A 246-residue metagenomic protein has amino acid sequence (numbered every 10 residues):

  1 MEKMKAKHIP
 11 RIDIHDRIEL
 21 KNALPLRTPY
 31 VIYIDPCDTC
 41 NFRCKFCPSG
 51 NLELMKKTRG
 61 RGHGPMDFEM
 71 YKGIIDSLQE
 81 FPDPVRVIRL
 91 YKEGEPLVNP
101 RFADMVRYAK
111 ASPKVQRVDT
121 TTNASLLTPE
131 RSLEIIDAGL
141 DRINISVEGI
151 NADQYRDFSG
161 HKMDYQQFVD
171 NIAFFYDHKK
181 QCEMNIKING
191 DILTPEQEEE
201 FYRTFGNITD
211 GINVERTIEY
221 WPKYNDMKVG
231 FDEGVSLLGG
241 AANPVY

Functional and structural regions predicted by a protein language model:
E2-H15, E19, L24-D35, Q197-R203 (+1 more regions): Accessory C-terminal segments flanking Radical SAM cores
E2-R142, Q154-D157, K162, Q166: Conserved alpha-helical substructure of the radical SAM core
H63, V147, N243-V245: A residue-level structural signature of the nucleotidyltransferase/glycosyltransferase Rossmann-like core
P82-Y91, A111-D119, I136-N151, Y165-K228: Conserved C-terminal portion of the radical SAM core fold that forms the substrate/S-adenosylmethionine-binding
